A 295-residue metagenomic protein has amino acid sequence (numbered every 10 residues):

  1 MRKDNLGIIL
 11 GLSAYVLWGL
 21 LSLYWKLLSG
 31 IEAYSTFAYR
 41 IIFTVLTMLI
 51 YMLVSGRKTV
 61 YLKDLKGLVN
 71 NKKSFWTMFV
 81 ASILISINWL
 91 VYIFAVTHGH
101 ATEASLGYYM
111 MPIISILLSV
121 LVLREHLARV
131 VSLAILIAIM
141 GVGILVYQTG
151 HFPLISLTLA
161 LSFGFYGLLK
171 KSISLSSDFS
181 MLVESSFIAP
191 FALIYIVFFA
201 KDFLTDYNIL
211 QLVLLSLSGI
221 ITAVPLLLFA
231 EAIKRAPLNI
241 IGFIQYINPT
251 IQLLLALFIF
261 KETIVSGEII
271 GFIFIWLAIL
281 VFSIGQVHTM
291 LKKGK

Functional and structural regions predicted by a protein language model:
M1-F37, G143-S172, L255, G294-K295: Glycine-/small-residue-enriched transmembrane alpha-helix faces in small-molecule transporters and effluxers
M1-G11, L46-M78, R129, M181 (+3 more regions): Membrane-interface interhelical linkers
L12, V16-L20, Y24, F79-V96 (+4 more regions): Hydrophobic alpha-helical transmembrane segments of multi-pass membrane transport proteins, especially secondary
L28, T36, R40, A95-V96 (+6 more regions): Hydrophobic/aromatic residues within transmembrane alpha-helices of multi-pass small-molecule transporters
I41, Y246, T250-K295: C-terminal-most transmembrane helix of multi-pass membrane proteins
S105-M110, S177-F187, A223-F258: Helix-helix packing/entry segments at the starts of transmembrane helices
M110-V130, T250-I269: C-terminal transmembrane-helix exit sites in multi-pass transporters
L127-V146, L159, E268-Q286: Hydrophobic transmembrane alpha-helices of multi-pass small-molecule transport proteins
